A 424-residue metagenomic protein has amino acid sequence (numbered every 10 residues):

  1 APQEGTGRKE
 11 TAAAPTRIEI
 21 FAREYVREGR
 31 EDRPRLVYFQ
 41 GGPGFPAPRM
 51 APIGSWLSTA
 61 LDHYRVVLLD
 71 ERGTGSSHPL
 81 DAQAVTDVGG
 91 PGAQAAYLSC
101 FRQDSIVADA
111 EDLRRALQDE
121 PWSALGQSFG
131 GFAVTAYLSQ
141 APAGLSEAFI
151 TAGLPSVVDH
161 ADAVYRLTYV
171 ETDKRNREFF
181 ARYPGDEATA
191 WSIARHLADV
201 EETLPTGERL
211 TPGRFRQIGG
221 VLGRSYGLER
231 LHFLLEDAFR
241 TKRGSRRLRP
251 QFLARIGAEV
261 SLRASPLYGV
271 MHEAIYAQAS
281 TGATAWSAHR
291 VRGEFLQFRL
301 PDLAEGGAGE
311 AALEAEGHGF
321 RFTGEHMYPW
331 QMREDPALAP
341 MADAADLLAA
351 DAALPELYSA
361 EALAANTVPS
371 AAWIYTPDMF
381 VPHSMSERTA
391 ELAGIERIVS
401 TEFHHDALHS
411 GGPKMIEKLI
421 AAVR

Functional and structural regions predicted by a protein language model:
A1-G207, W330-L348, A352-L363, V368 (+2 more regions): Gly/Pro-rich cap/lid or specificity-loop segments adjacent to the active site
E201-D351: Alpha/beta-hydrolase fold active-site neighborhood
A372-W373, A390-G394: C-terminal structured domains
